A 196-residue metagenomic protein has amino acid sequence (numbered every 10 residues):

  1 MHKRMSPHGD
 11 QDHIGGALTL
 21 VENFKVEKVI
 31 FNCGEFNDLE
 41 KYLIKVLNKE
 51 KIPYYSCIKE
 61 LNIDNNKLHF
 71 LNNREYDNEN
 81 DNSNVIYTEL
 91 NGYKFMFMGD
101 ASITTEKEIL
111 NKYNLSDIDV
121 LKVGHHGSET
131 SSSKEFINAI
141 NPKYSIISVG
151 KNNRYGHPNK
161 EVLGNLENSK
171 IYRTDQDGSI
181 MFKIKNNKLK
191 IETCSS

Functional and structural regions predicted by a protein language model:
M1-S196: Non-globular, low-confidence helical/coil segments that flank catalytic cores
